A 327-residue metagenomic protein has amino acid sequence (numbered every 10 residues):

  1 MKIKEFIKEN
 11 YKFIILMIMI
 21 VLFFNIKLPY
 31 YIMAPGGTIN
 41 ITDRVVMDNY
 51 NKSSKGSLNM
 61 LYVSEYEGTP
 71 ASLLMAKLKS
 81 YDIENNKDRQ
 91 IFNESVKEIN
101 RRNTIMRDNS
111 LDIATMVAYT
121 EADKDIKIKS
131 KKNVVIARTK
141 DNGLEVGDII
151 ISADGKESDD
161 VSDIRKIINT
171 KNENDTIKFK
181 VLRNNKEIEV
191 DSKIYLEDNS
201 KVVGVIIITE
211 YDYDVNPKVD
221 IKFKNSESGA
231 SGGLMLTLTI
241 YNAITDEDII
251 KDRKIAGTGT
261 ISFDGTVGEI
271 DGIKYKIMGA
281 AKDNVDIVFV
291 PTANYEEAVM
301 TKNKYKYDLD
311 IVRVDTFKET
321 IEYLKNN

Functional and structural regions predicted by a protein language model:
N10-L28: Hydrophobic membrane-insertion alpha-helices, especially the h-region of bacterial N-terminal signal peptides
P35-V46, K52, G56-M60, E65-S130: Extended, small/polar residue-biased N-terminal targeting/export presequences and adjacent propeptide/linker tracts
E98-N109, I151-D154, D220-A230, S262-I270 (+1 more regions): Second-shell loop/turn segments in exported
N109, I113-D159, T266-D271, T292: PDZ/PDZ-like domain segments forming the peptide/carboxylate-binding groove, activating on the N-terminal beta-strands
S152-K180, Y295-A298, K302-N303: PDZ domains, with a preference for the canonical peptide-binding region formed by the helix
K166-I207, Y305-E319, Y323-N326: PDZ-domain C-terminal substructure recognizer with occasional recognition of PDZ-binding tails
L182-T239: C-terminal, low-ordered peptide segments at domain boundaries
A243, I255, D264-E296: Glycine- and Gly-Pro-enriched alpha-helical subdomains that act as flexible, kink-prone "lid/hinge" or packing modules
